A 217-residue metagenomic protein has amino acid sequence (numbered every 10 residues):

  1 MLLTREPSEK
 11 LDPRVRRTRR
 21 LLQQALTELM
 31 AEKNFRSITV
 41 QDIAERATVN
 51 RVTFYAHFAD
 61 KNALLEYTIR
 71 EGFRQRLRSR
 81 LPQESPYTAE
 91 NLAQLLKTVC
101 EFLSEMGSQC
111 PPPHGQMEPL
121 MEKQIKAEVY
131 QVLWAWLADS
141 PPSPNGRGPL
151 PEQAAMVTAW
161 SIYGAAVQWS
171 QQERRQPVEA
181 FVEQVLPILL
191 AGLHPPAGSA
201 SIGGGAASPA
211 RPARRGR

Functional and structural regions predicted by a protein language model:
M1-R5, A135-D139, E152, A159 (+1 more regions): C-terminal peripheral helix-coil segments that are non-catalytic and often amphipathic
T18, L22-M30, V129, L133: Short hydrophobic clusters on alpha-helical segments that form packing/core surfaces in small helical domains
L22, L26, F58, L65 (+1 more regions): DNA major-groove recognition helix of helix-turn-helix
L29-A63: Helix-turn-helix
T39-V40, T68-L77: Short, basic, alpha-helical segments at the C-terminal edge of helix-turn-helix-like DNA-binding modules
R80-S108, E122: Hydrophobic alpha-helical connector segments
Q94, M117-P144, P149-W160, G164 (+2 more regions): Amphipathic alpha-helical packing segments from all-alpha helical-bundle domains
